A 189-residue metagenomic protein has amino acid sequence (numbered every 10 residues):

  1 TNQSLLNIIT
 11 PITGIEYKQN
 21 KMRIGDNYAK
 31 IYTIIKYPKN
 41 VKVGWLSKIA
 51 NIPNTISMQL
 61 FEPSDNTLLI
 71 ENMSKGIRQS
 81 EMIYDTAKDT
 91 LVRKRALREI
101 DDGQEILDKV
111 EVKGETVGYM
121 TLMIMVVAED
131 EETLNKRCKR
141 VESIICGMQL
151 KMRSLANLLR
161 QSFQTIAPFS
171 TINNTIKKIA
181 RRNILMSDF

Functional and structural regions predicted by a protein language model:
T1-D188: Extended, folded cores of ATP/NTP-driven motor/assembly subunits in large transport and secretion machines
